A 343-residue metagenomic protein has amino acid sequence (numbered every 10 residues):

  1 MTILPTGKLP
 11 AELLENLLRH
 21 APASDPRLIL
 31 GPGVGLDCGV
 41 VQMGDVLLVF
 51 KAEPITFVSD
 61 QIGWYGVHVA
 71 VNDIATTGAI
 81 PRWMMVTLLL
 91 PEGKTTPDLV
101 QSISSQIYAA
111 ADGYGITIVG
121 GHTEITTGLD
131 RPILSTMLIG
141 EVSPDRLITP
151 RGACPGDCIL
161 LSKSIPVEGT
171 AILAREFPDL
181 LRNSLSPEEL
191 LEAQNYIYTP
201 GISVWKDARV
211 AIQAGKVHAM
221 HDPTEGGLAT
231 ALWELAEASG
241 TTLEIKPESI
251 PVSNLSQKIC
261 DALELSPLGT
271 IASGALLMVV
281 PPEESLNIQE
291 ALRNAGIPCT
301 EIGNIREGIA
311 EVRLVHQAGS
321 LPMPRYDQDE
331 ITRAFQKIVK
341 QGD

Functional and structural regions predicted by a protein language model:
M1-V58, T77, V86, A110-I116 (+2 more regions): Extreme N-terminal cap/leader segments of soluble proteins
T2-L14, A295-D343: Acidic, Ser/Thr/Pro-rich beta/coil linker or hinge segments at domain junctions
L30-G33, P223, T242-P251, G269-I271 (+1 more regions): Beta-strand->loop->alpha-helix junctions that form or flank phosphate-binding loops in nucleotide-handling enzymes
G31-V34, V41-G44, A111, T126-R131 (+7 more regions): Solvent-exposed alpha-helices and their adjacent loops that cap or buttress functional pockets in soluble metabolic
Q42-I55, I80-L180, N304: Glycine-rich anion-binding loops of enzyme active sites
S59-M85, S102-G113, V204-V210, T230-W233: Small-aliphatic-rich amphipathic alpha-helix that forms the alpha element of a beta-alpha
P91-T95, N195-A272: Active-site-proximal betaalpha loop/short-helix elements that scaffold phosphoryl/nucleotidyl transfer chemistry
V280-L286: Helix N-cap motif at beta-to-alpha junctions
